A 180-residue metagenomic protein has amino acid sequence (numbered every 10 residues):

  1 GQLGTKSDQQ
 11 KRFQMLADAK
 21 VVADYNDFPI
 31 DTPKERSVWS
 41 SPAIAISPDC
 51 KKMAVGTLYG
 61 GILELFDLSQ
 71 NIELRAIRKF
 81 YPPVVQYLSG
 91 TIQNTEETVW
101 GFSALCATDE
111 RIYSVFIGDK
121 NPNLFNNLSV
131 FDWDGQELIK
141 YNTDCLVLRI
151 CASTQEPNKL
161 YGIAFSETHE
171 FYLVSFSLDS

Functional and structural regions predicted by a protein language model:
G4-Q10, L58-Y59, N121-L124, S166-F171: Short, solvent-exposed loop/turn segments at conserved positions within beta-propeller repeat blades
Q9, W39-P42, V99-G101, L124 (+2 more regions): Beta-rich catalytic cores
Q10-D18, F125-Q136, S175-D179: Beta-propeller blade signature
A19-W39, I72-E97, C145: Surface-exposed loop and turn segments in beta-propeller and other repeat-based domains that flank or scaffold
S37-K51, G56, E97-T108, C151-E156: Structural signature of eukaryotic scaffold interfaces centered on beta-propeller domains
N94-F131: Loop/turn-rich, solvent-exposed surfaces of beta-rich toroidal or solenoidal domains
I150-S180: Blade-level signature of beta-propeller repeat domains, shared across WD40, Kelch, NHL, RCC1 and BNR/Asp-box propellers
